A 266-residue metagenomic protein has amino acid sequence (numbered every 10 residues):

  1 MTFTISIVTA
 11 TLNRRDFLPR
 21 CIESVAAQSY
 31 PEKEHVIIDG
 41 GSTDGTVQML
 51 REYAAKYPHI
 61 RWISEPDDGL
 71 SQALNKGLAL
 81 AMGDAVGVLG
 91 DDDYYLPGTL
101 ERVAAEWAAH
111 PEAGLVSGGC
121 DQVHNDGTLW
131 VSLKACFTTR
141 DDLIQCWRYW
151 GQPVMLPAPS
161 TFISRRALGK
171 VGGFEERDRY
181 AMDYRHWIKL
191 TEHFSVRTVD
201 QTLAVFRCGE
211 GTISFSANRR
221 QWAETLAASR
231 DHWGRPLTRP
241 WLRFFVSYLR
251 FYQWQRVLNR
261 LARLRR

Functional and structural regions predicted by a protein language model:
M1-A27: N-proximal low-complexity "stem/linker" segments adjacent to membrane-targeting elements
I7-V8, F137-T225: Conserved nucleotide-sugar donor-binding catalytic segment
D16-P19, D44-E52, Y94, G98: Acidic helix N-cap motif at the loop->helix transition within catalytic regions of sugar-transfer enzymes
V25, G40-G41, G45, D68-G69: Conserved short acidic donor-positioning loop in nucleotide-sugar-dependent glycosyltransferases
P31, D39-Q48, G90: A conserved acidic beta->alpha catalytic loop
E65-A81: Glycine-rich, basic loop-to-helix element that forms the pyrophosphate-binding segment of sugar-nucleotide handling
V86: Short aromatic/hydrophobic "clamp" motif used to bind/position activated sugar donors
G98-V131: Conserved donor NDP-sugar-binding/catalytic core segment of glycosyltransferases
